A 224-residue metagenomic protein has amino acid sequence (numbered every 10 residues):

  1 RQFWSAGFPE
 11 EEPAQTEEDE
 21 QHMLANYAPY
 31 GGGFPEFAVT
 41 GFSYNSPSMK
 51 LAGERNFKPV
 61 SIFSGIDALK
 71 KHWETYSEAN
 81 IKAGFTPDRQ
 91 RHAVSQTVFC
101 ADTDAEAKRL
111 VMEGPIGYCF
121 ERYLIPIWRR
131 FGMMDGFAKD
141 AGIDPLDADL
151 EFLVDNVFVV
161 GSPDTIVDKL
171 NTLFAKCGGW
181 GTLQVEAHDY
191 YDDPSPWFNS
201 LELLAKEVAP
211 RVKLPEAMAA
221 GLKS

Functional and structural regions predicted by a protein language model:
R1-R55, K223: Internal, glycine-rich beta/alpha segment that forms the wall or movable "lid" of small-molecule/cofactor binding
G33-S43, F99, D155-G161: Active-site mouth loops of central-metabolism enzymes
K58: Residue-level detector of anion-binding/catalytic polar loops
S61-K70, E74-S77, I81-G84, D88-T97 (+1 more regions): C-terminal amphipathic alpha-helical "assembly" element that mediates oligomerization/partner interfaces or acts as
